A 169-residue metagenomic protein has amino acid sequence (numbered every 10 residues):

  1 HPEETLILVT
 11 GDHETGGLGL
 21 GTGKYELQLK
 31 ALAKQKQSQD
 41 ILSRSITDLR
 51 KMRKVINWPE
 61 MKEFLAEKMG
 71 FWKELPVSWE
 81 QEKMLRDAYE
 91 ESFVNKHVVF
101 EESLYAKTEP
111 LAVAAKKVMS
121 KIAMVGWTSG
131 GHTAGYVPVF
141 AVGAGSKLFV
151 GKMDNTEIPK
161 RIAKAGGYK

Functional and structural regions predicted by a protein language model:
H1-K169: A post-motif C-terminal structural segment
